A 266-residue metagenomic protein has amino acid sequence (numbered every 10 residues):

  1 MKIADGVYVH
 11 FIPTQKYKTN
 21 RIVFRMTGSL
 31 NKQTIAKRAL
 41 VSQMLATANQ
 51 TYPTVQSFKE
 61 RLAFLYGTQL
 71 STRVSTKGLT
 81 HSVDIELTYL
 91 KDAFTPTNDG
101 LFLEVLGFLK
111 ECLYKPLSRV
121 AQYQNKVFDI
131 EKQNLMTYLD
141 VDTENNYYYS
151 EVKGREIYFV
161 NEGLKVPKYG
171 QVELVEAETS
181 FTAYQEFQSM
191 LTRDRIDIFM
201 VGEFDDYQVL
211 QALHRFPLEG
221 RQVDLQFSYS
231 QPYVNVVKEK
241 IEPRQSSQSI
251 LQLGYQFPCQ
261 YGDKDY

Functional and structural regions predicted by a protein language model:
F11-K37, Q188, R195, Q222-Y266: His/Glu-based metal-binding/catalytic segments typifying zinc-dependent metallopeptidases
I12, K18-L30, A36, Q56-E111 (+3 more regions): M16 family metallopeptidases and their MPP-like homologs
R38-A46: Active-site SXXK
A48-T51, A93-P96, K115-Q124: Short, polar/flexible loop-turn hinges at active-site or ligand-entry regions and domain interfaces
K59, K115-L139, F227-Q231: Acidic/histidine-enriched alpha-helical segments
G107-R119, R215-V223: A common structural junction motif
M136-T192: Scaffold signal of the M16-like zinc-metallopeptidase fold and its non-catalytic homologs
S180-R215: Non-catalytic, conformational "gating/processing" segments within enzyme and secreted inhibitor domains
